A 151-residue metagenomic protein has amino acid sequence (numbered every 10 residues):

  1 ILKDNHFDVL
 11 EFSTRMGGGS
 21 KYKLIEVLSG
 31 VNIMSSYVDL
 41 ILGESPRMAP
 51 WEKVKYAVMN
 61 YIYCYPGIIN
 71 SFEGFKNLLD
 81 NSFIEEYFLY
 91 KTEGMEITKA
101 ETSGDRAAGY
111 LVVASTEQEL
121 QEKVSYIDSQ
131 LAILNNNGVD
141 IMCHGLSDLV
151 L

Functional and structural regions predicted by a protein language model:
I1-D4, A49, M142-S147: A short glycine-rich, hydrophobically flanked beta-strand micro-motif that places a catalytic Asp/Glu for divalent metal
K3-D4, S13-N70: Active-site "cap" helix and flanking loop/linker of ATP-utilizing ligase/carboxylase catalytic domains
N5, K53, E101-D105: Short coil/turn motifs at beta-sheet boundaries
D8-L10: Activation loop entry of protein kinases
V27, V54, G74-D80, S125-S129: Short intrinsically disordered coil segments
R47-W51, N77, E96-E101: Short proline/glycine-enriched turn/loop segments at secondary-structure junctions
I62-E93: Glycine-rich active-site loop/lid that clamps phosphate-bearing ligands
K91-L151: Generic C-terminus detector
